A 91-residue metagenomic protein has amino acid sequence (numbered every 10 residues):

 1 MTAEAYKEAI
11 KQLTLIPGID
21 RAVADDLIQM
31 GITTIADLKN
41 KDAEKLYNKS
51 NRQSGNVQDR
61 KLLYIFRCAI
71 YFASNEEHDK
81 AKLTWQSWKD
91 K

Functional and structural regions predicted by a protein language model:
M1-K91: C-terminal extensions
